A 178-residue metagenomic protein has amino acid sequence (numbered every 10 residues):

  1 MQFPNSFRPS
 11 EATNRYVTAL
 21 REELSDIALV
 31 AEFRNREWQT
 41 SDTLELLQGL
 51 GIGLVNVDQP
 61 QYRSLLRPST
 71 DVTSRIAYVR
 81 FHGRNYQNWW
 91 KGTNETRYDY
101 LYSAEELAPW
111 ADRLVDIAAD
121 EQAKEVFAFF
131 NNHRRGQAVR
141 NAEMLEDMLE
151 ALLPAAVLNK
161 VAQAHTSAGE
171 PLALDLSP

Functional and structural regions predicted by a protein language model:
Q2-P178: Residues lining hydrophobic/aromatic ligand-binding pockets adjacent to catalytic sites
